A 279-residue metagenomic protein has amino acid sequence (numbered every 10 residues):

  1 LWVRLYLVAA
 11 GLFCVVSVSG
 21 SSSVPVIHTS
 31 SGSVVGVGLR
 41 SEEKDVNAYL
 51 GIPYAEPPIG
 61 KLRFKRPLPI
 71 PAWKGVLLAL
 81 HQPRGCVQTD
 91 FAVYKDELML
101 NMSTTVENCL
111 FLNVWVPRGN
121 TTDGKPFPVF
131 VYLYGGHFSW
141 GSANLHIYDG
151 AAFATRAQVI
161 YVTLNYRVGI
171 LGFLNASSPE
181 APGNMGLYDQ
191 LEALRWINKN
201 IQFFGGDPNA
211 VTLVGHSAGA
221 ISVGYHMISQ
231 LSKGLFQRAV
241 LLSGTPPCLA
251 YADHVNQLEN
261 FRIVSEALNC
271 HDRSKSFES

Functional and structural regions predicted by a protein language model:
W2-A10: Sec-dependent signal peptide recognition, specifically the positively charged N-region followed immediately by
G11-L187, P208: Non-catalytic accessory segments of hydrolases
G75-L100, M185, A210, I221-S279: Mature extracellular catalytic domain of secreted serine hydrolases with alpha/beta-hydrolase catalytic cores
C109, A181-F203, N256-I263: Alpha/beta-hydrolase active-site loop
F138, G215-Y225: Glycine-rich nucleophile elbow surrounding the catalytic serine of serine-hydrolase chemistry
I197, F204-H216: Alpha/beta-hydrolase fold nucleophile elbow
